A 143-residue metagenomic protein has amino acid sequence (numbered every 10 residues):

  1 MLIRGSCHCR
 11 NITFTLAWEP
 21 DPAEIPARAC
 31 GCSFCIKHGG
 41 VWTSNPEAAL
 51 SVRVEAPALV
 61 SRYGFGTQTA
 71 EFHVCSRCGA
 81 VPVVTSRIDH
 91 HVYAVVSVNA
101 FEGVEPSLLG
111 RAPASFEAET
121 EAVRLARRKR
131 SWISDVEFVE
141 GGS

Functional and structural regions predicted by a protein language model:
M1-S6, N11-S143: A short Gly-Trp-Pro
